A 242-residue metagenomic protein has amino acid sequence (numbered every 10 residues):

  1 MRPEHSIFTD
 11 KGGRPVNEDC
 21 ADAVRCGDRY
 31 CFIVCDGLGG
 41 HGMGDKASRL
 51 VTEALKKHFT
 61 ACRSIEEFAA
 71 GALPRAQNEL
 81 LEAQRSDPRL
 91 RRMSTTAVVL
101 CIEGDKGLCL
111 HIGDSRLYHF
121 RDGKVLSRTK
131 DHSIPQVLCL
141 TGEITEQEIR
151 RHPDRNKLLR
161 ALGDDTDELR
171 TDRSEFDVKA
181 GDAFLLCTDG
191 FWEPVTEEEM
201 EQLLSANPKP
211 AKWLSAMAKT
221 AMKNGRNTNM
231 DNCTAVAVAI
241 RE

Functional and structural regions predicted by a protein language model:
M1-E242: PP2C/PPM-type serine/threonine phosphatase catalytic domain
